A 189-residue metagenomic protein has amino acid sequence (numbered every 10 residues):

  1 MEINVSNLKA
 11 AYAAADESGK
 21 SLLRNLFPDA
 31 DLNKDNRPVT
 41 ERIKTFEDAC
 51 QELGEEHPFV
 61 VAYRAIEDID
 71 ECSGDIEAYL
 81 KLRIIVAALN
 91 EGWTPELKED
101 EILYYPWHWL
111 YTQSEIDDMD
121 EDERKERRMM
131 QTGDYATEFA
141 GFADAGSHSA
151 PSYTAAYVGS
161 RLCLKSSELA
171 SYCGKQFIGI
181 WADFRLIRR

Functional and structural regions predicted by a protein language model:
M1-E47: N-terminal leader/presequence regions that precede the main folded/catalytic core
I3, A30-L32, E41, V61 (+3 more regions): Hydrophobic transmembrane signal anchors and adjacent membrane-proximal interface regions, especially in viral
L8, L23, A49, A62-Y63 (+3 more regions): Generic structural signal of hydrophobic/aromatic residues within well-ordered alpha-helices of folded domains
D16, F27-P28, G54, D68 (+3 more regions): Short, flexible coil/linker elements and helix-boundary hinge sites characteristic of intrinsically disordered
N33-T112: Extended, low-hydrophobicity segments enriched in charged/polar residues
D100, Y105-W109, S114-D117, E121-G159: Short aromatic-glycine-(Arg/Gly/Cys) micro-motifs in beta-strand/loop hairpins
D144-R189: Short, compact, well-ordered microdomains
